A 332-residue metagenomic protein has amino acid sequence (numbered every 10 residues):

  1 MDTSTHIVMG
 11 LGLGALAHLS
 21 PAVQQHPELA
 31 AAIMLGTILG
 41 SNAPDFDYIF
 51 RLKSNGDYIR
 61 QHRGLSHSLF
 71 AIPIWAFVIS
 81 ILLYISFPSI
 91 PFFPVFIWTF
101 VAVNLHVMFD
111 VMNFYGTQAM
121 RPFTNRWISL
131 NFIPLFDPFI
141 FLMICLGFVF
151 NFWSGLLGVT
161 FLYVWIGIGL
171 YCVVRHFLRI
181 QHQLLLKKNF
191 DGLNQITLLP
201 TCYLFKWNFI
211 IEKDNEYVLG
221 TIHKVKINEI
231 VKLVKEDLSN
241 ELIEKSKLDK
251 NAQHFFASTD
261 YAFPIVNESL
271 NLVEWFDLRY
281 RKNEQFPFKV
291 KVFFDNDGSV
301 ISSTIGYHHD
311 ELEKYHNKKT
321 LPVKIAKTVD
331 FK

Functional and structural regions predicted by a protein language model:
M1-N189, N194-T201, I210-K213, V218: N-terminal membrane-targeting hydrophobic helices
K188-K332: C-terminal regulatory/interaction regions
